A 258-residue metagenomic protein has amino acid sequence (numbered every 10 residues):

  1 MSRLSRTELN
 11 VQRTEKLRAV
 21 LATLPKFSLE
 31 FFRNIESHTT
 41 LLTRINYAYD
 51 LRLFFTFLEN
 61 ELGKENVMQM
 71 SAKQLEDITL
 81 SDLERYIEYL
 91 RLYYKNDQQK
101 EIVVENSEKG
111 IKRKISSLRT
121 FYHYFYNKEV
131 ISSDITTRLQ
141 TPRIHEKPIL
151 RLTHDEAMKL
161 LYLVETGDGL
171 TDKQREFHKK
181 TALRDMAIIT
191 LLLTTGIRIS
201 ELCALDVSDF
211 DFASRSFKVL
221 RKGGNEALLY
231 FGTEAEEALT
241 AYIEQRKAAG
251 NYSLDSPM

Functional and structural regions predicted by a protein language model:
M1-M258: Conserved catalytic core of the tyrosine transesterase superfamily
